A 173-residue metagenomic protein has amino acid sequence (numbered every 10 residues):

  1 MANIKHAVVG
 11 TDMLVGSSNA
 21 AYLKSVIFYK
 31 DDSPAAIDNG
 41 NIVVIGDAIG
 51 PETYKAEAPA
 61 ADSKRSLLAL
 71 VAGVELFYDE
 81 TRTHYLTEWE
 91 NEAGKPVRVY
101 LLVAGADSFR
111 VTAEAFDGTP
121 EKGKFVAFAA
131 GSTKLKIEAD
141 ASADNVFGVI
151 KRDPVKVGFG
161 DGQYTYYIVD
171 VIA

Functional and structural regions predicted by a protein language model:
M1-A173: Surface-exposed, low-hydrophobicity beta-strand/loop segments enriched in small/polar/acidic residues
